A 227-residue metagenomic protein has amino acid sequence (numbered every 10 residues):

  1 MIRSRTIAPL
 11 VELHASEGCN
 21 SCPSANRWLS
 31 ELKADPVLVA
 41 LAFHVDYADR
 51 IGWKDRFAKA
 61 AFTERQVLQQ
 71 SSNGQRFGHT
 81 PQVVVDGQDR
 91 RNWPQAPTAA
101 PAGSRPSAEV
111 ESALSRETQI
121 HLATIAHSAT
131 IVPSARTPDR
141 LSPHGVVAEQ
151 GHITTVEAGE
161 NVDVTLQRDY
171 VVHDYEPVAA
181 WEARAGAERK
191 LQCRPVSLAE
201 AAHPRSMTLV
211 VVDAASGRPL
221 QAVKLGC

Functional and structural regions predicted by a protein language model:
M1-V45: Local sequence-structure signature of Cys/Sec-based thiol-disulfide redox active-site neighborhoods
A48-W53: A short acidic, helix-capping loop that chelates divalent metal ions and anchors anionic groups
K54-C227: Short, conserved sequence motifs used for protein processing/export or organelle targeting and for catalysis
